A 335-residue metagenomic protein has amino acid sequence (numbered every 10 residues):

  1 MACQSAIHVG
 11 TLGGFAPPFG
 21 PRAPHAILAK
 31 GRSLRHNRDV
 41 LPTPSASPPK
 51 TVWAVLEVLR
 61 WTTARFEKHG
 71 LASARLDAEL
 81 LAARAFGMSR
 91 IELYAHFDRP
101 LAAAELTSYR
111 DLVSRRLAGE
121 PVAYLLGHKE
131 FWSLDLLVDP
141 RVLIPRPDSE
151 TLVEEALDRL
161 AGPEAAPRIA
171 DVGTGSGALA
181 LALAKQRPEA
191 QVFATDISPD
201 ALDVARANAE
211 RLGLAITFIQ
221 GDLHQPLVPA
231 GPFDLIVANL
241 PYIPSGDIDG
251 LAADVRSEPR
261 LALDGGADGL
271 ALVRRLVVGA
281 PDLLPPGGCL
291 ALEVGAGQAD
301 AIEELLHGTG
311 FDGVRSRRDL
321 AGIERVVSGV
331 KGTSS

Functional and structural regions predicted by a protein language model:
L41, R75, L80-R159: Conserved AdoMet
L81, G119, S149, L179 (+5 more regions): Residue-level signal for inorganic ion chemistry
H128, S245-R260: Short, flexible, mixed-charge acidic loops at enzyme active sites
T151-A252: Conserved SAM/SAH cofactor-binding pocket of Class I
T195-L202, A253-P285, C289, G295-G297: Glycine-rich S-adenosyl-L-methionine
E303, H307-S335: Core SAM-dependent methyltransferase catalytic element
